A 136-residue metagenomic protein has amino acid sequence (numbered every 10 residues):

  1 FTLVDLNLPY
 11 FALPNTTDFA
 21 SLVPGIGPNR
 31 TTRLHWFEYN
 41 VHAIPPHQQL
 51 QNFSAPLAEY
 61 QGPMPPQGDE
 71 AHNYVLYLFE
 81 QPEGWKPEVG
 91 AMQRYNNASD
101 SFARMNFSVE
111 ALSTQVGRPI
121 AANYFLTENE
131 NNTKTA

Functional and structural regions predicted by a protein language model:
T2-A136: N-terminus-centered regions that define maturation/targeting leaders and the start of the first functional domain
